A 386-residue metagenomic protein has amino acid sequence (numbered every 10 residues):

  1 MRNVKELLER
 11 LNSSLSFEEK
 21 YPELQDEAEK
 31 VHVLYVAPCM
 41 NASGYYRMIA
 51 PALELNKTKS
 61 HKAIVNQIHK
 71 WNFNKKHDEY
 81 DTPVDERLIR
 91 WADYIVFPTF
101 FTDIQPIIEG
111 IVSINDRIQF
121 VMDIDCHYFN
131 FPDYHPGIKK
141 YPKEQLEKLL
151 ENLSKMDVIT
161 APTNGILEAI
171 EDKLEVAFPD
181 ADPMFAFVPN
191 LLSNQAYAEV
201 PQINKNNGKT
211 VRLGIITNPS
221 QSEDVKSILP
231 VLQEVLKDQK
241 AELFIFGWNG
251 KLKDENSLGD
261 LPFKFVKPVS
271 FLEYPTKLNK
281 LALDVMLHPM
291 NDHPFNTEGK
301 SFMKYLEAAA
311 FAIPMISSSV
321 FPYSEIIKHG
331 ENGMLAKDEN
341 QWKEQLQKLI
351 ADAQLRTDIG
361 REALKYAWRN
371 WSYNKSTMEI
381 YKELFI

Functional and structural regions predicted by a protein language model:
M1-T102: N-terminal pre-catalytic "stem/leader" segment of glycosyltransferase-like enzymes
C39-K57, L191-K280: Conserved catalytic-core segment of nucleotide-activated headgroup transferases in glycan assembly
P83-R90, Y128, K139-I159: Membrane-proximal helix-turn-helix segments that form the acceptor-binding/catalytic region of lipid-linked
Y94, S113-P132: Active-site proximal beta-strand in glycosyltransferases
K155-E199: Donor nucleotide-sugar binding/catalytic pocket of nucleotide-sugar-dependent glycosyltransferases
E223, L272-E307, S317-E325: Nucleotide-sugar-dependent
I327-N340, K348-Q354: Conserved acidic donor-binding segment of nucleotide-sugar-dependent glycosyltransferases
K337, Q354-F385: A charged, aromatic-enriched C-terminal amphipathic alpha-helix characteristic of glycosyltransferases across folds
